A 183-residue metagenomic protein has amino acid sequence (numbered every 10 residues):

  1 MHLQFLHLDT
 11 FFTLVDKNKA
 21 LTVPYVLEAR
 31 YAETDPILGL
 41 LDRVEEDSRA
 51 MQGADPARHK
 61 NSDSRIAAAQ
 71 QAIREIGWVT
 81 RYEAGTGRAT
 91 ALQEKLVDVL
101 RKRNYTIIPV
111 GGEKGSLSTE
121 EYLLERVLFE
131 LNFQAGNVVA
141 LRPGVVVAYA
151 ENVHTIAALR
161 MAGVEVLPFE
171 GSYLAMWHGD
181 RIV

Functional and structural regions predicted by a protein language model:
M1-V183: The feature marks the mature, well-folded catalytic cores of soluble enzymes
